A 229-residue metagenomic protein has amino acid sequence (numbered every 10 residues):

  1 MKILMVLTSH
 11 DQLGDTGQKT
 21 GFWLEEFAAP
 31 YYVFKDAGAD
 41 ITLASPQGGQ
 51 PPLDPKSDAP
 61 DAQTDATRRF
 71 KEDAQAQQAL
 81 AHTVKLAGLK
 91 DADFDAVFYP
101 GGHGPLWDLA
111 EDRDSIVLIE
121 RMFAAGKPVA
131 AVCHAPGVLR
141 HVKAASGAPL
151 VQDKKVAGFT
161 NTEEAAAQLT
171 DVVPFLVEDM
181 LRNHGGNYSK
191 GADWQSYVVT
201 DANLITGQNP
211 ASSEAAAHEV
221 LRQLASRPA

Functional and structural regions predicted by a protein language model:
M1-A125, G137-A229: Extended, subdomain-level signal for the structured scaffold at the beginning of enzyme domains
V129-A130: Conserved, well-structured core segments that form or line functional sites
C133: Catalytic, metal-anchored helix/loop core of enzyme active sites in primary metabolism
